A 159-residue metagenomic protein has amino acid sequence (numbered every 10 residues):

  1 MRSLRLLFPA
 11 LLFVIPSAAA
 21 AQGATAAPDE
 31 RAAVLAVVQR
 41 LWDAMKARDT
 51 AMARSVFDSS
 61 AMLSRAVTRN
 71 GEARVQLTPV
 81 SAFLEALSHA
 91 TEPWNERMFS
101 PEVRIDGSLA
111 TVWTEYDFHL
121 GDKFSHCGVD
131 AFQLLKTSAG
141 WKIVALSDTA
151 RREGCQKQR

Functional and structural regions predicted by a protein language model:
M1-F8: Bacterial N-terminal signal peptides that target proteins for export
V14-A18: N-terminal signal peptide c-region/cleavage motif recognized by signal peptidases
A19-V56, L77-T78, Q158-R159: Short, low-complexity N-terminal intrinsically disordered segments enriched in polar/charged residues
Q22, M62, R74-F124: Surface-exposed, charged secondary-structure patches
Q39-D43, F57-N70: Short, solvent-exposed secondary-structure junction/capping segments
L41, A53, A61, V112 (+1 more regions): Hydrophobic pocket/interface hotspot
F57-S59, V67, T114-F118, S147-D148: A mature extracytoplasmic/lumenal domain signature
T111, H126-G154: Short beta-strand edge/turn micro-motifs at domain boundaries
